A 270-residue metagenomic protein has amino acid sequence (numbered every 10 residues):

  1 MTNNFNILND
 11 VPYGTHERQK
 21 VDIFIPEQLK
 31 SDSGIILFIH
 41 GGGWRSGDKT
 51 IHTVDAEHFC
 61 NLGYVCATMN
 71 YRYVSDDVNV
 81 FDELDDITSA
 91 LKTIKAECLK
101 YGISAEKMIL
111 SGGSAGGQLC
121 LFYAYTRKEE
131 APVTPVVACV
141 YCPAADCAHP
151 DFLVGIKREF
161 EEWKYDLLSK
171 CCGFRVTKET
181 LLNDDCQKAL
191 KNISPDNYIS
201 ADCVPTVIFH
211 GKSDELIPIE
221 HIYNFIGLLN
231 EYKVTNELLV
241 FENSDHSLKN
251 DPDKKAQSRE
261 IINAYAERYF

Functional and structural regions predicted by a protein language model:
M1-F270: Alpha/beta-hydrolase superfamily serine-hydrolase fold, recognizing
